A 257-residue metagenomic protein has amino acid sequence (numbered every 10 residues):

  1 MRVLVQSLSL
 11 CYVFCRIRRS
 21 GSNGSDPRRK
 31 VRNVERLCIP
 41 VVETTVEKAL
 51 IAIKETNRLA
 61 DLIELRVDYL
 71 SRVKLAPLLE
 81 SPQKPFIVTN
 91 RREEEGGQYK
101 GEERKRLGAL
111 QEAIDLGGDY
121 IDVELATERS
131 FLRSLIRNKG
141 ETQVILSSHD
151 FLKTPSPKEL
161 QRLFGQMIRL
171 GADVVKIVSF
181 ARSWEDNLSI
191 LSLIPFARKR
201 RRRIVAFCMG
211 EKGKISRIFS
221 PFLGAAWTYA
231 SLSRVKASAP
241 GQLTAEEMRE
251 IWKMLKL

Functional and structural regions predicted by a protein language model:
R28-Q98, E102-K105: Conserved N-terminal beta1-alpha1 strand-loop-helix module at the mouth
P40-V42, L62-L70, G118-E128, S147-T154 (+1 more regions): Catalytic beta/alpha-barrel core
I53-N57, V73-F86, E112-D115, L132-E141 (+1 more regions): Acidic (Asp/Glu)-rich catalytic clusters
Y69-P82, L125-K139, P155-K158, R182-I194: Active-site-adjacent beta->alpha loops and helix N-cap segments on the catalytic face of soluble alpha/beta enzymes
L75-E94, R137-I145, S192-R203: Alpha-helix-loop-beta-strand connector modules within alpha/beta enzyme cores
V88-S130: Glycine/small-residue-rich loop that forms an oxyanion/phosphate-binding "nest" at active or ligand-binding sites
P195-L257: C-terminal alpha-helical cap/extension of soluble enzyme domains
